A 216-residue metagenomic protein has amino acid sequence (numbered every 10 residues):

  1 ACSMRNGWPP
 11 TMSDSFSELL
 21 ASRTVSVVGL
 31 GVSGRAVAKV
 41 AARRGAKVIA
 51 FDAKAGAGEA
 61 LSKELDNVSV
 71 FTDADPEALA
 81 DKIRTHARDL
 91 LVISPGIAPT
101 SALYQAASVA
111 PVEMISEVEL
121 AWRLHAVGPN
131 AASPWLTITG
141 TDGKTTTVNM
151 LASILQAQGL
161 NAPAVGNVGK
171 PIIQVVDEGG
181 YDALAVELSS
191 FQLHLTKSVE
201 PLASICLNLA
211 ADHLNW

Functional and structural regions predicted by a protein language model:
R5-N6, K197: Generic N-terminal simple sequence motifs
N6-S116, L120: N-terminal leader/targeting and accessory segments in enzymes
A42, A80-R84, P95, P99-W216: Phosphate-binding loop of NTP-binding sites
